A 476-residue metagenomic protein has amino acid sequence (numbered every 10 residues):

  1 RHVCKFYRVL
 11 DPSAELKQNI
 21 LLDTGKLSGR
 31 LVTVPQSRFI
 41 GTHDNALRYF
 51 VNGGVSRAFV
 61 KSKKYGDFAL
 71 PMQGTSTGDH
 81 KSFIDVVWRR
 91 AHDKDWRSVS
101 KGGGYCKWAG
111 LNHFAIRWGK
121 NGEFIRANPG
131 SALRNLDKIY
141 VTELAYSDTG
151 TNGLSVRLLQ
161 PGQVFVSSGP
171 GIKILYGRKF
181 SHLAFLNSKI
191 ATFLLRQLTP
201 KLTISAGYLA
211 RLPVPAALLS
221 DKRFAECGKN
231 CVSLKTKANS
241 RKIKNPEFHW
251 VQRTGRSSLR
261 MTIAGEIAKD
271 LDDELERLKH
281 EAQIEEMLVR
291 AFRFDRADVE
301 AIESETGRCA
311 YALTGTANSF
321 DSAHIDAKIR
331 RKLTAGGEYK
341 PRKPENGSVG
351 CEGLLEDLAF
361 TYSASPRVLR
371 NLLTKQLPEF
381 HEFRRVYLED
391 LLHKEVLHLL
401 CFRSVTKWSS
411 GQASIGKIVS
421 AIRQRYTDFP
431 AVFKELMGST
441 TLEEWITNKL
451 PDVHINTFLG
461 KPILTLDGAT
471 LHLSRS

Functional and structural regions predicted by a protein language model:
R1-A127, A132-E143, R223-T374: Polynucleotide-recognition surfaces of large bacterial nucleic-acid defense/processing enzymes
G104-A109, N152-S155, T406-W408: Short, surface-exposed beta-strand/loop "edge" segments at domain boundaries and coil↔beta transitions
R126-S131, I139-V141, G162-L175, S205-L219 (+4 more regions): Glycine- and acidic
R126-Y140, L154, F458, P462-L466 (+1 more regions): C-terminal low-complexity, acidic/polar tails when present
D137, T149-R211, L218-D221, A225-L234: Basic, amphipathic alpha-helical recognition segments used for DNA target recognition
E276, E285-V289, A297-S476: Terminal accessory regions of large proteins
